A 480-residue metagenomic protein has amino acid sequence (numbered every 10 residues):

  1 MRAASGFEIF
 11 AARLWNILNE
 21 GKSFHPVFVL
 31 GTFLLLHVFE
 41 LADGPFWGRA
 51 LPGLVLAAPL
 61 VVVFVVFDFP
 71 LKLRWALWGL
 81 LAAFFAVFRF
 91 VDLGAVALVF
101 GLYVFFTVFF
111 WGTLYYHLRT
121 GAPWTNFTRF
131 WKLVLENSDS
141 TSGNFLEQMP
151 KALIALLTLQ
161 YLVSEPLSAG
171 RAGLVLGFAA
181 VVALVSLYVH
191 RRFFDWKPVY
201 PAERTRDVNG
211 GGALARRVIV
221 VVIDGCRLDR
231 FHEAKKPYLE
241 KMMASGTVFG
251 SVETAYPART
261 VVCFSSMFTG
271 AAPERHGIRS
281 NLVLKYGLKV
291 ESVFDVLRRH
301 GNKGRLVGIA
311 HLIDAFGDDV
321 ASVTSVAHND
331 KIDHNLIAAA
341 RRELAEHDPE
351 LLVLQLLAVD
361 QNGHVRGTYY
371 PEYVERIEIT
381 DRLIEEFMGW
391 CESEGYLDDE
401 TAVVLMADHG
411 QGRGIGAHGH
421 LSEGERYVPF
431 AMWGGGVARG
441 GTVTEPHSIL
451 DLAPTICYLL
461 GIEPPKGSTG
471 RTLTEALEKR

Functional and structural regions predicted by a protein language model:
M1-P150: Extended, compositionally biased non-globular segments that define protein topology
G101-E136, K151, L214-A215, G225-D348 (+2 more regions): Active-site-proximal alpha/beta segments of enzymes that process anionic O-linked groups
V104-V108, A172-R192: Alpha-helical membrane-embedded segments
F194-R216: N-terminal signal-anchor transmembrane helix
I219-V222, Y238, I379-L421, I456: Metal-dependent active-site segment of extracytoplasmic phospho-/sulfohydrolases and closely related
A315, R341-E386: Active-site His/acidic residue clusters
P371, G414-I415, V437-P446, K466: Active-site rim elements
Q411, H420-L421, R426-P429, W433: Active-site neighborhoods of enzymes that stabilize oxyanions during catalysis
